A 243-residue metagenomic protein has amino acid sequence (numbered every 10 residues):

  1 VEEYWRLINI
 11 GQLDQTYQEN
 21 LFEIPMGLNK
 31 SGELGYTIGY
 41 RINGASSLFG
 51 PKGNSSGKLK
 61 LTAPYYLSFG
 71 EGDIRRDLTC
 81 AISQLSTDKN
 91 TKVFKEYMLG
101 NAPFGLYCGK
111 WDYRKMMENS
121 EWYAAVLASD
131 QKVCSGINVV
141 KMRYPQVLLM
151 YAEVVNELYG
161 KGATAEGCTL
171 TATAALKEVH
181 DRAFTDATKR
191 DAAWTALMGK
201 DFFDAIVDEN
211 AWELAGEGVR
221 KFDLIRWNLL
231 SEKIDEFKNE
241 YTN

Functional and structural regions predicted by a protein language model:
V1-E153, E157, L230-N243: Elongated scaffold/linker segments in the mid-to-C-terminal portions of large proteins
V1-E3, R76-D77, A187-A192, G216-E217: Acidic/polar loop patches that form or flank catalytic/metal-binding clefts of enzymes that bind anionic ligands
F22, D73, V139-G162, T169-V179 (+2 more regions): Extended, hydrophobic/aromatic-rich amphipathic alpha-helical segments that build helical scaffolds
K30, G160-G162, A187, L214 (+1 more regions): Residue-level signal for secondary-structure boundary sites
A163-T171, K189-W194: Short, glycine/acidic-rich hinge or "gate" loops at secondary-structure transitions that mediate conformational
A192-F202: Short, mixed-charge amphipathic alpha-helical segments
W227: A glycine-rich phosphate-binding loop feature that marks nucleotide/adenosyl-phosphate handling sites
